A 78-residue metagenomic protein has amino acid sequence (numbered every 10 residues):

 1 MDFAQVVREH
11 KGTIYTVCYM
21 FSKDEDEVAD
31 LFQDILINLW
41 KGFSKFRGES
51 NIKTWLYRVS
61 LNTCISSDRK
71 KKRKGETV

Functional and structural regions predicted by a protein language model:
M1-T16, A29, I52: A short, charge-rich alpha-helical start-of-domain segment used by transcription regulators
T16, D30-I37, K41, S50-N62: Structural recognition of an alpha-helix C-terminal capping motif at a helix-to-coil junction
K23-D24, E49: Short loop-to-helix capping motifs
K45-R47, L61-V78: Arg/Lys-rich amphipathic alpha helix in sigma70-family domain 2
